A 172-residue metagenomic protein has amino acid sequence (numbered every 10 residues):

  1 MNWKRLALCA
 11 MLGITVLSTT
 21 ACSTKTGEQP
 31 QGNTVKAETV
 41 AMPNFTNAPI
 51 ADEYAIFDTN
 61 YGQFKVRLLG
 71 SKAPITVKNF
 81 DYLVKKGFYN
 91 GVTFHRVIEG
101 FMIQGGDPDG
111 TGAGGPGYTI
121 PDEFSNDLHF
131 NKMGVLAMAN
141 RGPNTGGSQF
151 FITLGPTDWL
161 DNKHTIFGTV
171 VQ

Functional and structural regions predicted by a protein language model:
N2-Q172: Cyclophilin-like peptidyl-prolyl cis-trans isomerases
